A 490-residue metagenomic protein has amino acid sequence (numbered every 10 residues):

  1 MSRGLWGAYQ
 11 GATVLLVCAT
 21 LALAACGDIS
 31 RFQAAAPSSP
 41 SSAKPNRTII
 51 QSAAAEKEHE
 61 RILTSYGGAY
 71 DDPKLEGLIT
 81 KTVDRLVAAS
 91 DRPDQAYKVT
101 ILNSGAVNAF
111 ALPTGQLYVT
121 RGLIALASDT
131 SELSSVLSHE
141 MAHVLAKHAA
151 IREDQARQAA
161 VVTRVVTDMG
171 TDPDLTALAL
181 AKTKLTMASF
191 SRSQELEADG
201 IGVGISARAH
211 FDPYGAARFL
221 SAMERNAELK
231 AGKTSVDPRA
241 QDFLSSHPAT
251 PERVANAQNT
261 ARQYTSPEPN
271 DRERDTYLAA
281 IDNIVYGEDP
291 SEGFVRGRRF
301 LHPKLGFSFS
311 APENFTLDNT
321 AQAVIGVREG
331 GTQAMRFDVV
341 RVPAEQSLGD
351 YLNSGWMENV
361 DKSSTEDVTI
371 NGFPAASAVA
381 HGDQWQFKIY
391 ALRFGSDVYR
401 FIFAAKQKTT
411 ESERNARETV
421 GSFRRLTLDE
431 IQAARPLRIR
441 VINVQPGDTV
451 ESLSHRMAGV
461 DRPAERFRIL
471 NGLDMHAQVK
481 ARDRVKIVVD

Functional and structural regions predicted by a protein language model:
M1-L15: Bacterial N-terminal signal peptides that target proteins for export
G11-H302, S308-F309, T316, A321-A323 (+3 more regions): A Zn2+-metalloprotease active-site environment signal
S134, Y264, L317, F401-R438: Surface-exposed amphipathic alpha-helical segments
S308, N314-T316, T449, R484: Residue-level marker of beta-strand positions
V327-V339, L437-P446, D490: Short, surface-exposed polybasic-and-hydrophobic patches located at secondary-structure transitions
R336, L352-R400: Signature of long, low-cysteine stretches enriched in small and polar/charged residues
L428-D461, D483: Primarily a LysM-type cell-wall glycan-binding module
P463-D490: Extracellular LysM carbohydrate-binding repeats and other cell-envelope/extracellular binding modules
